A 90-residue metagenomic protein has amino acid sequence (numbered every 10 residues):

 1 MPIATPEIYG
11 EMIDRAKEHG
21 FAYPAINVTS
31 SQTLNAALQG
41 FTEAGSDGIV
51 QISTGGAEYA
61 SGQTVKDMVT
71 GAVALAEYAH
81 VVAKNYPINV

Functional and structural regions predicted by a protein language model:
M1-P24: N-terminal amphipathic alpha-helix/helix-capping segment at the start of soluble metabolic enzymes
A4-I8, V28-Q32, T70-A74: Conserved active-site and cofactor/substrate-binding residues in soluble primary-metabolism enzymes
Y23-I26, Q51: Divalent metal-dependent hydrolysis catalytic cores, especially in the metallo-beta-lactamase
N27, A37: Conserved, mostly hydrophobic/aromatic
L38-V90: Active-site cofactor/substrate anionic-group-binding motifs, chiefly glycine- and Lys/Arg-rich phosphate-binding loops
